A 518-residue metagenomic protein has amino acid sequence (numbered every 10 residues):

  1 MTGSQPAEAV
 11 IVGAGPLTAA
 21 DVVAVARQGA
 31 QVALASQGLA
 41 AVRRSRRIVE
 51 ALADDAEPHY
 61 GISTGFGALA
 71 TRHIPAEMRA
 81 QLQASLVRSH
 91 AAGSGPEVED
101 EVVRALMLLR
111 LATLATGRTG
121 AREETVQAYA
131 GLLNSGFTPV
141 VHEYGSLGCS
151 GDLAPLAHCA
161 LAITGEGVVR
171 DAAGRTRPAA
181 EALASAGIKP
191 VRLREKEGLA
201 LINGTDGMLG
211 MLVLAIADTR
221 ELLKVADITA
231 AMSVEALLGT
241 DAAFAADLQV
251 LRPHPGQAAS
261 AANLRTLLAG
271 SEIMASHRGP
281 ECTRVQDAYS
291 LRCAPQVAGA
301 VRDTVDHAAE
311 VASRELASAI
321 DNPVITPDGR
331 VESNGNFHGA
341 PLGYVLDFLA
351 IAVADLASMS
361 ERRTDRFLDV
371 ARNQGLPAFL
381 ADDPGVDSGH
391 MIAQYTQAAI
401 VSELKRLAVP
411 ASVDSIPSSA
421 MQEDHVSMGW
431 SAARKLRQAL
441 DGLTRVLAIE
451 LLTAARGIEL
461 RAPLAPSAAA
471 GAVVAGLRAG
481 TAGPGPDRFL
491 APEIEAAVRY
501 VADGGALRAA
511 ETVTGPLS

Functional and structural regions predicted by a protein language model:
M1-A41, S45-A53, R79, A160-S518: C-terminal auxiliary extensions adjacent to catalytic cores
T2-V25, G29-V49, A53-A56, A76 (+2 more regions): Glycine-rich, flexible loop motifs
A56-I62, V140-S146, V169, A182 (+1 more regions): Short, flexible coil/turn micro-motifs enriched in small/turn-prone residues
Y60-I74, M78-L82, S89-A112, H142-T164 (+3 more regions): FAD-binding core of FAD-dependent oxidoreductases, characterized by glycine-rich FAD pyrophosphate-binding loops
L111-A115, G131-T138, L147, G165 (+3 more regions): Alpha-helix capping at helix-to-loop junctions
T116-N134, T138, C149-L153, A173-R194: Well-ordered mid-protein domain cores that form the structural environment of catalytic cofactors
